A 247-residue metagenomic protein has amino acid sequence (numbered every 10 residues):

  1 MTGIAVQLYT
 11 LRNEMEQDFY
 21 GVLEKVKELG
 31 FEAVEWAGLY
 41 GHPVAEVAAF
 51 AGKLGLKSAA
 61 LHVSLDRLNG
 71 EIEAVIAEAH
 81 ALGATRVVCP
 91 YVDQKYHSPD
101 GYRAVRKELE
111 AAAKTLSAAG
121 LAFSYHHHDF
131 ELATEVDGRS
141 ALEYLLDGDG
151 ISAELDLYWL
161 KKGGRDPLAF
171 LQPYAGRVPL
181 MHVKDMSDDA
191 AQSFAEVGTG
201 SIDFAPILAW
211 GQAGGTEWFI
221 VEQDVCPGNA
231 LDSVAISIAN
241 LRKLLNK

Functional and structural regions predicted by a protein language model:
M1-E28, G52, H80-G83, S117 (+2 more regions): Histidine-acidic metal/acid-base catalytic patches
A5, E35, A60-H62, V88 (+4 more regions): Conserved beta-strand positions in the central sheet of alpha/beta enzyme cores
A5-Q17, L61-N69, Y96-G101: Active-site mouth loops of central-metabolism enzymes
Y9-L11, A37-L39, H62-D66, V92-Q94 (+4 more regions): Active-site beta-loop-alpha junctions enriched in small/polar residues
E24, A33, L65-A153, L160-K162 (+1 more regions): Active-site acidic/histidine proton-transfer and metal-coordination neighborhood in alpha/beta enzyme cores
F31, E35-A51: Glycine-rich, proline-tolerant flexible connector loops at the mouths of alpha/beta enzymes
V44-H62, A74: Aromatic-lined substrate-binding rim segments of carbohydrate-active enzymes
